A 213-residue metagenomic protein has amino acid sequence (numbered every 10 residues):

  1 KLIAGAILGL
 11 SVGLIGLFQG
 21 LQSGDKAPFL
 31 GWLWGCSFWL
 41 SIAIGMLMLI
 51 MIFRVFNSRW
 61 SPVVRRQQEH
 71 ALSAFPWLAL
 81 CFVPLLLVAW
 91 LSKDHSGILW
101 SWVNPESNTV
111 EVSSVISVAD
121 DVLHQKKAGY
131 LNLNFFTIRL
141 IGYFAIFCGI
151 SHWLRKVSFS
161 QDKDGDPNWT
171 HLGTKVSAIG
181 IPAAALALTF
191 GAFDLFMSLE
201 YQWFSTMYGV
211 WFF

Functional and structural regions predicted by a protein language model:
K1-M46, A128: N-terminal regions that are enriched for targeting/export leaders and immediately downstream pro/stem segments
I3-L14, F18-Q19, K127-F213: Long, contiguous internal "core" modules enriched in hydrophobic/ aromatic residues
F29, S37-K163, G180: Transmembrane-helix bundle segments that line or gate the permeation/cavity pathway in multi-pass membrane proteins
